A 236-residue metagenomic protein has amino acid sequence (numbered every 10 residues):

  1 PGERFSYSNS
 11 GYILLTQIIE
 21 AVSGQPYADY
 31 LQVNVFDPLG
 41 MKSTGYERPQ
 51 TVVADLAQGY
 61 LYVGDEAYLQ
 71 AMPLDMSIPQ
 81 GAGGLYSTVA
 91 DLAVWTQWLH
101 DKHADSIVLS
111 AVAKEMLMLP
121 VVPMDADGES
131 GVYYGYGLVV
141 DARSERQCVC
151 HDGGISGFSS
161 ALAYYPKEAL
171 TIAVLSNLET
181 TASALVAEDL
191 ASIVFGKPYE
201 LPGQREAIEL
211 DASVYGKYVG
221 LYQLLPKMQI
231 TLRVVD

Functional and structural regions predicted by a protein language model:
P1, Q17, A21-L61, A104-A111: Active-site helix/loop module of the DD-peptidase/beta-lactamase fold, centered on the serine-lysine SxxK catalytic
P1-S10, Q80-G83, A169: Short active-site loop at a secondary-structure junction that contains or immediately precedes the catalytic residue(s)
Y7-Y12, V89-L92: Short alpha-helical patches at coil-to-helix transitions and adjacent helical residues in well-structured domains
Y12, Y62, Y164-P166: Aromatic/pi-system hotspot detector in well-structured domains
I13, I18-I19, I172-V174: Hydrophobic aliphatic residue packing
S23-V33, D37, Q70-D236: Catalytic loop of the DD-peptidase/beta-lactamase superfamily, centered on the K-T-G motif and neighboring
Y62-M72: Glycine-/small-residue-rich beta-strand-loop submotif within the FAD-binding core of flavoenzymes
